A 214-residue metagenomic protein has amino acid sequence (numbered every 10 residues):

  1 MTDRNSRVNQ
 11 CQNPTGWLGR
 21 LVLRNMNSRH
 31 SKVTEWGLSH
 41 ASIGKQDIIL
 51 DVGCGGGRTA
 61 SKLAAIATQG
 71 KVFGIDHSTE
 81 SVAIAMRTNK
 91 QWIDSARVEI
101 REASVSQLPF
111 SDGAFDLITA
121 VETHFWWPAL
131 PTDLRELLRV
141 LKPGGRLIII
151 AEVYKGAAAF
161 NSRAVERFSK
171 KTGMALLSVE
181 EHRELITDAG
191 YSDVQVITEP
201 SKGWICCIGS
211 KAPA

Functional and structural regions predicted by a protein language model:
S28-D47, K62: Conserved alpha-helix/loop element of class I SAM-dependent methyltransferases that forms part of the SAM/SAH-binding
I48-Q107: Class I SAM-dependent methyltransferase SAM/SAH-binding core
S106-I118: A short acidic, Gly/Pro-enriched loop at the edge of an enzyme's catalytic core that lines a small-molecule cofactor
L117-L130: A short SAM/SAH-binding and catalytic strip from SAM-dependent methyltransferases
P131-P143: A short glycine-rich, Lys/Arg-flanked "PGG" loop and its adjoining helix->strand segment in the class I
R146-A175: Conserved class I S-adenosyl-L-methionine
M174-A189: Short alpha-helix
S192-A214: Core SAM-dependent methyltransferase catalytic element
